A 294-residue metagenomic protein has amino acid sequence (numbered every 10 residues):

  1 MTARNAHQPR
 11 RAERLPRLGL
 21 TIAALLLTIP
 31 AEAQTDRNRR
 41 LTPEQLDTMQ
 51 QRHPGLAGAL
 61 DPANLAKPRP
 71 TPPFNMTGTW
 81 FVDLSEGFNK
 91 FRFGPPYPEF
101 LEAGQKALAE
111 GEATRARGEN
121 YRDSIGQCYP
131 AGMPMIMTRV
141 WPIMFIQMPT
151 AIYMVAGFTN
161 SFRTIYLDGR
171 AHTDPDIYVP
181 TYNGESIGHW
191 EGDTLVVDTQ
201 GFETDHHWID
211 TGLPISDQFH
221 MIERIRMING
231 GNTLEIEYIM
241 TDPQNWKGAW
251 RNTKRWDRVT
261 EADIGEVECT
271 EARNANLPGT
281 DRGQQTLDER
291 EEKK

Functional and structural regions predicted by a protein language model:
M1-R14: N-terminal secretory signal peptides that target proteins for export/translocation
T2, I29-P30: Conserved, well-structured beta-alpha core segment at the onset of a catalytic domain
R11-E13, G19, F81: A ubiquitous, low-specificity "background" feature that marks scattered single residues across proteins without
P16-T28: Bacterial N-terminal signal peptides
E32-K294: PEST-like low-complexity, intrinsically disordered acidic/proline/serine-rich tracts that flank trafficking/processing
